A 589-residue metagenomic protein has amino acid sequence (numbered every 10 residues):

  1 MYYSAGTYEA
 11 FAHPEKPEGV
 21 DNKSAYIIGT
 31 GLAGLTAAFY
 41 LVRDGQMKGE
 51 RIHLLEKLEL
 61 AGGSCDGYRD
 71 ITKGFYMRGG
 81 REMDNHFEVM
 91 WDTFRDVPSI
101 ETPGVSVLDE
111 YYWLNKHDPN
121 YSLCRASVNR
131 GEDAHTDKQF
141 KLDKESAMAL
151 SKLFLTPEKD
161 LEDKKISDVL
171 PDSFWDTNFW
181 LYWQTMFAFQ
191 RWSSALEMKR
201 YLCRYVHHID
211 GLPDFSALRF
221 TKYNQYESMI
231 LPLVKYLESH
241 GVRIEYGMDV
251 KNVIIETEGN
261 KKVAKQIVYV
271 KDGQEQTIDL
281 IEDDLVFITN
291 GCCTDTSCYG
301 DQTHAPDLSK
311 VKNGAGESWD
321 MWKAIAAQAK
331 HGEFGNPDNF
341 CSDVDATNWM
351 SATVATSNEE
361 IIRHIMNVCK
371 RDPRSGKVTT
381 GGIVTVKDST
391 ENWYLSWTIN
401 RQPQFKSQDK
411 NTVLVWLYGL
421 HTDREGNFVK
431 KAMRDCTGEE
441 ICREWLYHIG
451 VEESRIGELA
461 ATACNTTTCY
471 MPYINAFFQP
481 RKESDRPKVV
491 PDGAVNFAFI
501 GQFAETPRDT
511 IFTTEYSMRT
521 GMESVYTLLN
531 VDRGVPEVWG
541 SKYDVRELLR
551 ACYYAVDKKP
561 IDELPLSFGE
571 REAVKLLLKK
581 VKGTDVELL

Functional and structural regions predicted by a protein language model:
M1-A25, R43-R51, A551-L589: Extreme N-terminal leader/targeting segments of oxidoreductases
G29-L35: Glycine-rich Rossmann-fold phosphate-binding loop(s) that bind the pyrophosphate of adenine dinucleotide cofactors
A37-E50, Y236, H240: A short, Lys/Arg-enriched amphipathic alpha-helix followed by its capping loop at the start of a domain
V42-R69: Glycine-rich FAD pyrophosphate-binding loop
T72-W113: Conserved FAD-binding subdomain of flavin-dependent enzymes
I100-H207, R219-F220: Rossmann-like flavin
C203-L285, T289-G291, T303-H304, S309-V311 (+1 more regions): Helical element adjacent to the flavin cofactor pocket in flavoenzyme catalytic cores
V206-T221, D283-L285, N290-T520, Y526-G540: C-terminal segments that line or cap access tunnels to active or ligand-binding sites in enzymes and enzyme-associated
